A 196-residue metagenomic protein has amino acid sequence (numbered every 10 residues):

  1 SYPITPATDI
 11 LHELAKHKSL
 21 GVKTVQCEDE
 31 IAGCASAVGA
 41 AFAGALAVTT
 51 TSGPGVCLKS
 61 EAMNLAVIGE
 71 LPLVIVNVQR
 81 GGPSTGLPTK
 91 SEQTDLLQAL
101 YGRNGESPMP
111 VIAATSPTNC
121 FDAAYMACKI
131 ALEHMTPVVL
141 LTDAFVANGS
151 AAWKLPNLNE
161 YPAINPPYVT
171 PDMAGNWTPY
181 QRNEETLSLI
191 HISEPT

Functional and structural regions predicted by a protein language model:
S1-G102, S107-P108, A113-A114: Thiamine diphosphate
P6-A7, G55, G82, L141-L155: A glycine-rich phosphate-binding loop feature that marks nucleotide/adenosyl-phosphate handling sites
H12-H17, S150-Y161: Short glycine/threonine-rich loop-to-helix capping motif typified by GTGT followed within a few residues by an Asp-Pro
I68, A127, P156-L158: Short basic, glycine-rich beta-strand/loop surfaces that mediate nucleic-acid
K90-V139, D143, N165-P171, G175: Conserved thiamine diphosphate
Q181-E185: A glycine-rich, hydrophobic/aromatic-adjacent loop/helix-cap motif
L187-T196: Residue-level detector of conserved catalytic or cofactor/ligand-binding positions in enzyme active sites
